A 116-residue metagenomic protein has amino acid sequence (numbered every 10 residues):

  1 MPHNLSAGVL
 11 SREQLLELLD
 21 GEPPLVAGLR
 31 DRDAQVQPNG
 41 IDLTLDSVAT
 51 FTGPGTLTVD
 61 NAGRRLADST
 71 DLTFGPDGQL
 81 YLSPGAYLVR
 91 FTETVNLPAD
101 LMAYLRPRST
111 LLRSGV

Functional and structural regions predicted by a protein language model:
M1-V116: DUTPase catalytic domain/fold
